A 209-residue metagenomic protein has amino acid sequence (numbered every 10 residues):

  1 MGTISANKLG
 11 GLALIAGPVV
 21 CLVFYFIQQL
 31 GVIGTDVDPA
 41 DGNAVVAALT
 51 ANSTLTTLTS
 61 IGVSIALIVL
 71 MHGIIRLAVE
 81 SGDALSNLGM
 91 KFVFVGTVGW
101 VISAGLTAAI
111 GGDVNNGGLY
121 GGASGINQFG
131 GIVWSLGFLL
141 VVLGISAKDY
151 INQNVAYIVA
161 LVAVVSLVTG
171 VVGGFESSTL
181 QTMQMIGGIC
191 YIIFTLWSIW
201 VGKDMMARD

Functional and structural regions predicted by a protein language model:
G2-D209: Hydrophobic, aromatic-enriched alpha-helical segments typical of multi-pass transmembrane helices
